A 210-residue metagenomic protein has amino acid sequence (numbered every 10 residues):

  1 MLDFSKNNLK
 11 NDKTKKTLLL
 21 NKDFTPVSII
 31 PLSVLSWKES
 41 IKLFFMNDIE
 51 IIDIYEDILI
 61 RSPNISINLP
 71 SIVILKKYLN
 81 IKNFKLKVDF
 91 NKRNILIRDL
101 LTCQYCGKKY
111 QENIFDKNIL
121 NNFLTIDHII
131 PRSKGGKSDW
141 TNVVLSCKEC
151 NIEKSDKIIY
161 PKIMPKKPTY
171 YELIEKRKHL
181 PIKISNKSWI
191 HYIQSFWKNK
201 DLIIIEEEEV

Functional and structural regions predicted by a protein language model:
M1-F44: General detector of N-terminal leader/presequence modules that precede the first folded domain
L32-P63: N-terminal juxtadomain amphipathic helix that follows a signal peptide/anchor or precedes a small N-terminal auxiliary
I51-G107, H179-I184: Short, charged surface segments at domain edges that flank catalytic/cofactor-binding sites
K87-L124, V144-K148: Short cysteine-rich loop/turn motifs with clustered Cys
F115-I130, K157-P165: Short cysteine/histidine-rich zinc-coordinating motifs and their immediately flanking basic loops
L120, I130-V143: Short linker/helix segments within small regulatory modules
K137, T141-V210: A detector for short metal-coordination/catalytic motifs
